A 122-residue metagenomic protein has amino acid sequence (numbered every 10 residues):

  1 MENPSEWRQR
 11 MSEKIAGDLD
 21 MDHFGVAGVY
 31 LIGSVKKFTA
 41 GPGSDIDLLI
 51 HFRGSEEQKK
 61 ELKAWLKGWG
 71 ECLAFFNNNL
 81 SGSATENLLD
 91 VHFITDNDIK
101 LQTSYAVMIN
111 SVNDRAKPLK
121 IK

Functional and structural regions predicted by a protein language model:
M1-Y30, K36-G43, F52-K122: Catalytic core of pol beta-like nucleotidyltransferases
